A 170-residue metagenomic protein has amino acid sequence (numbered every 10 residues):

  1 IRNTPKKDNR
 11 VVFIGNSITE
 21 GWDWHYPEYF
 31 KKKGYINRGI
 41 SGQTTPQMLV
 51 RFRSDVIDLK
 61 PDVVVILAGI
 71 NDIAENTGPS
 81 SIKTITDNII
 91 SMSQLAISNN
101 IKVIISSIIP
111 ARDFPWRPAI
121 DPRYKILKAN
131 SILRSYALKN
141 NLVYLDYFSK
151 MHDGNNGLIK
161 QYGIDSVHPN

Functional and structural regions predicted by a protein language model:
I1-V65: Serine-esterase "nucleophile elbow" of acetyl-processing enzymes
S17-G21, S41-T45, I70-E75, I109-D113 (+2 more regions): Solvent-exposed loop/turn segments at secondary-structure junctions within structured extracellular/periplasmic domains
G42-V50, P79-I89: Glycine-rich anion/phosphate-binding loops
R51-D55, I85-M92, P122-K125, A129-L133: A general structural detector for well-ordered alpha-helical segments in enzyme core domains, enriched
L67-I73, M92-I126, M151: Active-site segments of SGNH/GDSL-like serine hydrolases that catalyze O-acetyl group transfer/hydrolysis on lipids
I82-S106, R134-L142: Charged, glycine-enriched surface loops/patches that mediate electrostatic binding to polyanionic ligands
I109-N170: Catalytic His-Asp segment of secreted/periplasmic serine-dependent ester chemistry enzymes
